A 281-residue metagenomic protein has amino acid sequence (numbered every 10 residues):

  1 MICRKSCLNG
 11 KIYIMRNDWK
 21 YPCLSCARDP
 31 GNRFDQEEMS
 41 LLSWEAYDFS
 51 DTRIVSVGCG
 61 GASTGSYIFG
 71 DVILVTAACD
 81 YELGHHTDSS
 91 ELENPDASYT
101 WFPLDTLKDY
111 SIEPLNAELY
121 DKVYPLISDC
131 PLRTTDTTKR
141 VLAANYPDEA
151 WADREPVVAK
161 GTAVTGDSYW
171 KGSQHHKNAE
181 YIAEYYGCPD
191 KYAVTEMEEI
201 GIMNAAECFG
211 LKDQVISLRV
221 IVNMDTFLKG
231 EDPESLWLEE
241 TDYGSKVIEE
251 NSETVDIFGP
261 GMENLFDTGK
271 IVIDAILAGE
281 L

Functional and structural regions predicted by a protein language model:
M1: N-terminal beta1-alpha1 ligand-phosphate binding loop
C7-L281: Glycine-rich phosphate- or other oxyanion-binding loops that anchor nucleotides, phosphorylated ligands
